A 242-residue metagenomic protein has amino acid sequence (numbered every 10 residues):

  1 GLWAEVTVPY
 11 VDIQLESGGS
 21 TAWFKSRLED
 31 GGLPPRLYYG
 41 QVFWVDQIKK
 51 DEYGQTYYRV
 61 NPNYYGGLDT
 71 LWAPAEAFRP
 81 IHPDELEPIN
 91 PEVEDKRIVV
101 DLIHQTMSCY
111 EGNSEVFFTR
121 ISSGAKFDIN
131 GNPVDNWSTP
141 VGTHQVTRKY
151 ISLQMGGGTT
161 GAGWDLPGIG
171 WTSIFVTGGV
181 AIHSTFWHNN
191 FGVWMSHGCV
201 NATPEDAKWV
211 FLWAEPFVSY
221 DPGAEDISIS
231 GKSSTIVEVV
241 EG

Functional and structural regions predicted by a protein language model:
G1, L37-P80: SH3/SH3-like beta-barrel superfamily modules
G1-E5, P74, F118-I129, P133-D135: A short beta-strand/turn structural motif
V6-S17, F78-E92: Intrinsically disordered, low-complexity Ser/Thr-rich linker and spacer segments in cell-wall-related proteins
P9-Q55: Beta-loop motif signature
K49, P62-Y64, H104, E111-N113 (+5 more regions): A mature extracytoplasmic/lumenal domain signature
Y53-Q55, V100-Q105, P167-I169, K232-S233: A short, compositionally biased
I81-F127: A structural motif detector for short, solvent-exposed N-terminal "entry" segments of globular domains
P91-V93, F117, D128-I129, V134-V141 (+2 more regions): Exported/periplasmic cell-wall-interacting domains
